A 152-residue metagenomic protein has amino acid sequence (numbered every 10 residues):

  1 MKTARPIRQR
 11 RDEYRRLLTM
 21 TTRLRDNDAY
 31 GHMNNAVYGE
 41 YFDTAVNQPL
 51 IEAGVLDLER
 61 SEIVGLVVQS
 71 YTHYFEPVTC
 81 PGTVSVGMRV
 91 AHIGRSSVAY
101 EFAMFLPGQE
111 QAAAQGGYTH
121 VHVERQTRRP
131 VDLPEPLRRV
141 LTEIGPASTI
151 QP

Functional and structural regions predicted by a protein language model:
M1-S85, A91-A99, A103-P152: Terminal targeting signals and extreme-terminal segments of soluble enzymes
